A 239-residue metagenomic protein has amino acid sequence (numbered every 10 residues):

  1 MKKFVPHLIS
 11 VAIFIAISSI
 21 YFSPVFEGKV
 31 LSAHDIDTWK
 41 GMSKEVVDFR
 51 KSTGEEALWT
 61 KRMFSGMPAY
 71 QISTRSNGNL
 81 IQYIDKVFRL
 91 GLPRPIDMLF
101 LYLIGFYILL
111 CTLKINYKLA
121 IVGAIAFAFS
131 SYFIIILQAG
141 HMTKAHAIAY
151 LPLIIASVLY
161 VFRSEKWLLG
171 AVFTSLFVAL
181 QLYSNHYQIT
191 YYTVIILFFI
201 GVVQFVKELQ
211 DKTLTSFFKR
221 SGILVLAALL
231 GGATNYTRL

Functional and structural regions predicted by a protein language model:
M1-S23, T215-A228: Start-transfer (signal-anchor) and selected internal transmembrane alpha helices of multi-pass inner/ER membrane
V5-I9, D85-R94, I115-G123, G170: Membrane-interface starts of transmembrane alpha-helices
S18-L109, I125-P152: Membrane-interface coil-to-helix junctions
F22, F26-V30, S164-E165, H186 (+1 more regions): Transmembrane helix-loop junctions in multipass membrane proteins, especially transporters and channels
N79-I81, A156, Q210-T213: Juxtamembrane/interface motifs at transmembrane-helix termini
G105-T112, K118-K207, R220-L239: Membrane-embedded helix bundles of polyisoprenyl
L169-A171, K212-T215: Short helix/loop segment immediately N-terminal to the Walker
